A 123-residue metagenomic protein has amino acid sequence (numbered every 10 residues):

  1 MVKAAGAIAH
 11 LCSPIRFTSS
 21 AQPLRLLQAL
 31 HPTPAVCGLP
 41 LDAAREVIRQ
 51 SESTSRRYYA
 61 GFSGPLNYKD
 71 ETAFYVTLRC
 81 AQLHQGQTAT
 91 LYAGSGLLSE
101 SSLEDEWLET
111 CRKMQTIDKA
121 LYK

Functional and structural regions predicted by a protein language model:
M1-R49, Y122: Contiguous alpha-helical scaffold segments within structured protein domains that host functional hotspots
P34-A43, V47-K123: Glycine-rich, small/acidic residue-mixed loop/short-helix segments
